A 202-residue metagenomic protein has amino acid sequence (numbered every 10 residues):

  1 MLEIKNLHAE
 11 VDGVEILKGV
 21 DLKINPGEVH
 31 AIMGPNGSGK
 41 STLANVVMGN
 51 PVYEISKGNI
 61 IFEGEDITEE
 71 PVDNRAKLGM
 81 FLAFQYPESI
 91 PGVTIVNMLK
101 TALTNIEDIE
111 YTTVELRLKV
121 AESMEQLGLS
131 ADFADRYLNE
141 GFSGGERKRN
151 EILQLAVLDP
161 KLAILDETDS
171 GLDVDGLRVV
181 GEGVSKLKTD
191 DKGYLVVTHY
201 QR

Functional and structural regions predicted by a protein language model:
M33-P35: The feature captures the beta-strand-to-loop junction immediately N-terminal to the Walker
N59-R75, N139: ABC ATPase NBD Q-loop/coupling interface
Y86, G92-I106, K119: Q-loop/switch helix immediately C-terminal to the Walker
L155-A156: ABC ATPase C-loop
E167-T168: Walker B catalytic motif
L177-D190: Helical segment within the ABC ATPase nucleotide-binding domain
V197-H199: H-loop/switch region of ABC-family ATPase nucleotide-binding domains
